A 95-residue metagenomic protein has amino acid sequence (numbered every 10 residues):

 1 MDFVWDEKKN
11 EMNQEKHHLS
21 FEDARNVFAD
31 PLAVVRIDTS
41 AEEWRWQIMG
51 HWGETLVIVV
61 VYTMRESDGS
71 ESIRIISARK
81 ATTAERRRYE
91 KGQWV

Functional and structural regions predicted by a protein language model:
M1-V95: Ribonuclease/tRNase effector modules and their secretory precursors
